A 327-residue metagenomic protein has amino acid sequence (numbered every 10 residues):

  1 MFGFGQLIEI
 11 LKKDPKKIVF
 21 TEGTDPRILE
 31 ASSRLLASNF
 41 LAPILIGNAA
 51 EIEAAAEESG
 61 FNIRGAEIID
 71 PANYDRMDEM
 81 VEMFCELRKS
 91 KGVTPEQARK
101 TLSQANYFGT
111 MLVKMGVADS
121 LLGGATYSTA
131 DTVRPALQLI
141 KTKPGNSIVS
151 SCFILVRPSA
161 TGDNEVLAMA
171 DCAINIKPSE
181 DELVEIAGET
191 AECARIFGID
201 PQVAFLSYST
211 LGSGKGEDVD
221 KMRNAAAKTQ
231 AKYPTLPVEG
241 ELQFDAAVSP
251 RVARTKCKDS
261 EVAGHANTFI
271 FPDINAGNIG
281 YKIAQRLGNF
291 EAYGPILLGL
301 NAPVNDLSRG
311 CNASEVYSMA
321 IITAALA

Functional and structural regions predicted by a protein language model:
M1-A263, T268-A327: Anion-binding alpha/beta catalytic cores of soluble intermediary-metabolism enzymes, centered on
